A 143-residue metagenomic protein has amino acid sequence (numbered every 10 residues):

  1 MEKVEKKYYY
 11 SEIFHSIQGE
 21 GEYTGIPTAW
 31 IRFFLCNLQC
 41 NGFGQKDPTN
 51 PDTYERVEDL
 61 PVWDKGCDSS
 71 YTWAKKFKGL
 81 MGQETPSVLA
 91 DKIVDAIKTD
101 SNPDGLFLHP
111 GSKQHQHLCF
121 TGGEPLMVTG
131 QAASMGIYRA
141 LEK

Functional and structural regions predicted by a protein language model:
E2-E12, P27, L38-K143: Conserved Radical SAM active-site core
I17-Y23, Q39-C40: Short N-terminal binding/cap micro-motifs at the start of the first secondary-structure element
I31: Residue-level signal for inorganic ion chemistry
